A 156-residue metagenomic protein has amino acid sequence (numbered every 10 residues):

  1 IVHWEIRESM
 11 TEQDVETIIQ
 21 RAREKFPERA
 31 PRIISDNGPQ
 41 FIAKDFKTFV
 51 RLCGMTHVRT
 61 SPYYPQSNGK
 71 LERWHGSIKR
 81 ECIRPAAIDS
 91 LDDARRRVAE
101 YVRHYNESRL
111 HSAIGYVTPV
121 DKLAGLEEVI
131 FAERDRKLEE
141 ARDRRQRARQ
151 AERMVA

Functional and structural regions predicted by a protein language model:
I1-H104: RNase H-like DDE/DDD metal-dependent nuclease/strand-transfer catalytic core used by mobile genetic elements
C53, S77-A156: C-terminal domain-tail junction helix/linker
